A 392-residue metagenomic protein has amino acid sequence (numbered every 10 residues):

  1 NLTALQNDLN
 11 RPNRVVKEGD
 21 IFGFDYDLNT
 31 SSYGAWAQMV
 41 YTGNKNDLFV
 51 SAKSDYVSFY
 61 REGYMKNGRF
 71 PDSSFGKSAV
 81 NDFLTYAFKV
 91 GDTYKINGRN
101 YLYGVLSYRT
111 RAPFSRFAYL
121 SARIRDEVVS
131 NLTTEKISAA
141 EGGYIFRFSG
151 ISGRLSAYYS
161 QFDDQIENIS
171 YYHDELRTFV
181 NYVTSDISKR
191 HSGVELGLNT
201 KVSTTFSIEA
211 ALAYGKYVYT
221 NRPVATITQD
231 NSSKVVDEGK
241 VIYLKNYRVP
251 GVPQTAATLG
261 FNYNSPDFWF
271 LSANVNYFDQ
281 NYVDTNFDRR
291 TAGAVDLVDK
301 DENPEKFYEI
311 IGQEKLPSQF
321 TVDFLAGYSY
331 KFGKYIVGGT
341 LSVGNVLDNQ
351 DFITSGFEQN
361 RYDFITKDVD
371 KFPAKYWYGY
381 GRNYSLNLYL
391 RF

Functional and structural regions predicted by a protein language model:
N1-N97, F117, R125, V224: Signature of Gram-negative outer-membrane beta-barrel scaffolds
A35-Y41, V90-Y94, G142-F148, V194-T200 (+6 more regions): Residues on the lipid-exposed face of transmembrane beta-strands in outer-membrane beta-barrel proteins
Y41-K45, Y159-Q161, V180-R289, Y389-R391: Gram-negative outer-membrane beta-barrel transporters
K45-L48, R99-L102, G150-G153, T205-I208 (+2 more regions): Repeated loop/turn-to-beta-strand initiation elements of outer-membrane beta-barrel proteins
V50-Y56, D92, G104-Y108, L155-Y159 (+4 more regions): Transmembrane beta-barrel strands of outer-membrane/channel proteins
S58-R69, Y94-A140, S152, A157-S185 (+4 more regions): Surface-exposed extracellular loop regions of Gram-negative outer-membrane beta-barrel proteins, predominantly
D163, I208, Y277-D299, Y328-F392: C-terminal beta-signal and adjacent terminal beta-strands/loops of Gram-negative outer-membrane beta-barrel proteins
P250-K331, S355-G356: C-terminal beta-barrel architecture of Gram-negative outer-membrane proteins
